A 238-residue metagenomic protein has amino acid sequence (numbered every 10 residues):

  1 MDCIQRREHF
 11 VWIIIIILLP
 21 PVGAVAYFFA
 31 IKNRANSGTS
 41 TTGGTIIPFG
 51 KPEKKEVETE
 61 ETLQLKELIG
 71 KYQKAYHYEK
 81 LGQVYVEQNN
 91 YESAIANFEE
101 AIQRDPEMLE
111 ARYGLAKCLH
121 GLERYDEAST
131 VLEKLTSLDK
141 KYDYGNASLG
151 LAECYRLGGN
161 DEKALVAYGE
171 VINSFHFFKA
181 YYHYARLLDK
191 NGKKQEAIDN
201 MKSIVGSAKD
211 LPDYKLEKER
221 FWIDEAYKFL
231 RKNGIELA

Functional and structural regions predicted by a protein language model:
Y72-Q73, P106, K140-Y142, F175-H176 (+1 more regions): Short coil turns that delineate tetratricopeptide repeat
H77, A111, G145-A147, A180-Y181 (+1 more regions): TPR alpha-solenoid repeat register
K80, G114, S148-G150, H183 (+1 more regions): Canonical tetratricopeptide repeat
L187-K190, I198-A238: Terminal, low-structured helical/coil segments at or just beyond the last alpha-helical repeat
